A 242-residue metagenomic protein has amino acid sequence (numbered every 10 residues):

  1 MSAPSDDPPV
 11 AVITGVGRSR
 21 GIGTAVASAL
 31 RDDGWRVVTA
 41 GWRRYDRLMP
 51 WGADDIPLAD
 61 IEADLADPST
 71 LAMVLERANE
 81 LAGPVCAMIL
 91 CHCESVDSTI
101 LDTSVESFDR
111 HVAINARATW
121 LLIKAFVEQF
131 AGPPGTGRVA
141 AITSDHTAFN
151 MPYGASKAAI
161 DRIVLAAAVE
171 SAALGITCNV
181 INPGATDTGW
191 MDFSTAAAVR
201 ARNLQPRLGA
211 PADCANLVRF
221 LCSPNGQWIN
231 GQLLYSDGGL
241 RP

Functional and structural regions predicted by a protein language model:
S2, R202, R219, N230-P242: Short C-terminal tail/terminal secondary-structure segment of NAD(P)H-dependent dehydrogenase/reductase domains
A3-V38: Canonical Rossmann dinucleotide-binding motif of NAD(H)/NADP(H)-dependent dehydrogenases/reductases, specifically
G15-G17, A131, T136-A173, A185: Catalytic loop of short-chain dehydrogenase/reductase
C91-D97, G238-G239: Conserved NAD(P)H cofactor-binding loop of Rossmann-fold oxidoreductase domains
T99-I100, S107-D109, V199: Substrate-binding pocket helix/loop in short-chain dehydrogenase/reductase
A172-T177, I229-G231: Short, small/polar-rich loop/turn modules that mediate ligand/substrate recognition or access, typified
N203-C214, N225: A conserved structural motif in NAD(P)-dependent oxidoreductases
